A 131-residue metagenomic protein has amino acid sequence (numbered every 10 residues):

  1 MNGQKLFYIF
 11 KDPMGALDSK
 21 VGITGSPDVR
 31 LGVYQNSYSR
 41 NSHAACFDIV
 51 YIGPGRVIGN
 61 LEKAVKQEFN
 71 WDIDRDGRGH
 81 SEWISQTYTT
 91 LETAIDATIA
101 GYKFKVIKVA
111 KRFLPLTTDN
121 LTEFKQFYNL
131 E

Functional and structural regions predicted by a protein language model:
M1-E131: Non-catalytic accessory segments flanking enzymatic or RNA/DNA-binding domains
